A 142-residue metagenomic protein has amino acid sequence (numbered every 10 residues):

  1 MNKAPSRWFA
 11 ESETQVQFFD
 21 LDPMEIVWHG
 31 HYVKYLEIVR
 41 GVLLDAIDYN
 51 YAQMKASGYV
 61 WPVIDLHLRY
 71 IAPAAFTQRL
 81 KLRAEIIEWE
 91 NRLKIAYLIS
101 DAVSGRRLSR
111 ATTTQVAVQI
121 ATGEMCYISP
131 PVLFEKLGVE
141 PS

Functional and structural regions predicted by a protein language model:
M1-D45: Catalytic strand-loop segment that frames the active site of acyl-thioester-processing enzymes
M1-S6, A10-S12, A75-F76, I86-S142: HotDog/MaoC-like acyl-thioester-processing domains
E13-Q17, R69, T114: Generic structural detector for well-ordered beta-strands
F18-D20, H67-A72, V103: Short, well-ordered turn and helix-capping elements at secondary-structure junctions
L43-L93, L108: Hydrophobic beta-strand-centered segment that forms part of the acyl-chain substrate-binding groove
